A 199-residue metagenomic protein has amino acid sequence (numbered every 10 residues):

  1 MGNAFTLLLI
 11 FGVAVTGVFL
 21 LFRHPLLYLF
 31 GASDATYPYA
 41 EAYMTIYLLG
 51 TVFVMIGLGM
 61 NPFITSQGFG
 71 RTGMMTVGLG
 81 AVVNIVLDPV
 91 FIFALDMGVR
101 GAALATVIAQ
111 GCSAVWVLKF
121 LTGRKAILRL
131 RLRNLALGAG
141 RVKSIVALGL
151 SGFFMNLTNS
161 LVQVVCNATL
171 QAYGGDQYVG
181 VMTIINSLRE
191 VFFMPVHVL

Functional and structural regions predicted by a protein language model:
M1-V52, A94-L150: Short alpha-helical transmembrane segments in multi-pass integral membrane proteins
A4, L26, A40, L49 (+9 more regions): Hydrophobic/aromatic residues within transmembrane alpha-helices of membrane transport systems, especially the TMDs
L8, F63-V86, R100-V107, L199: Alpha-helical transmembrane segments of multi-pass membrane transporters/permeases
V13-G17, V52-I56, M60, Q67 (+5 more regions): Hydrophobic/aromatic residues within the transmembrane alpha-helices of Major Facilitator Superfamily
F22-R23, M60, L87-D88, V117 (+2 more regions): Hydrophobic/aromatic residues in alpha-helical transmembrane segments
A32-A35, G68-R71, Y173-V179: Juxtamembrane helix-boundary/capping and inter-helix hinge elements in multi-pass membrane proteins
Y47-V54, K143-L199: Transmembrane helix-bundle signature of multi-pass secondary active exporters and lipid flippases
N84-P89, A114-L118, E190-M194: Hydrophobic transmembrane alpha-helices of multi-pass small-molecule transporters
